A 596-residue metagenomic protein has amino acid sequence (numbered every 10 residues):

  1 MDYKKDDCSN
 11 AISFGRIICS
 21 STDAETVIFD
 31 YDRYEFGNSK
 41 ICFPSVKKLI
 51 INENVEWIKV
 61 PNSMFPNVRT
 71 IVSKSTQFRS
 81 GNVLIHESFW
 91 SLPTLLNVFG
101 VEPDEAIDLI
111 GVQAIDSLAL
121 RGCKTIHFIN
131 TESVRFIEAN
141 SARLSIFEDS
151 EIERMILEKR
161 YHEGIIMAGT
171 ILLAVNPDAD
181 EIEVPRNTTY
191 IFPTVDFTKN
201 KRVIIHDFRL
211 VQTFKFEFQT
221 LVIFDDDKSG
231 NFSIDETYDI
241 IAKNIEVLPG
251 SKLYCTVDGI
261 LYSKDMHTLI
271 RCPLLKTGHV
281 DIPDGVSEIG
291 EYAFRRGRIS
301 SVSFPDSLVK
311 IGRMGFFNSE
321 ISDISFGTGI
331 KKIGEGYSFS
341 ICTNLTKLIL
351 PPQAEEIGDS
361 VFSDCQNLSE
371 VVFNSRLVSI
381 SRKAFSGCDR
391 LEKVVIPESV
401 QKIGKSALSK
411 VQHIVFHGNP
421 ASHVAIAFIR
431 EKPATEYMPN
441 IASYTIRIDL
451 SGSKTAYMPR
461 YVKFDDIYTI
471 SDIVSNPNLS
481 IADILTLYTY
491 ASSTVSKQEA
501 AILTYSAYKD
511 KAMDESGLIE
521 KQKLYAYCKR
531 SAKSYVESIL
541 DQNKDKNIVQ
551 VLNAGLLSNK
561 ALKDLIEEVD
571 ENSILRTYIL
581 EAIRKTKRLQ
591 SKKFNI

Functional and structural regions predicted by a protein language model:
M1-K59, S63-S117, R121-N140, L144-I166 (+11 more regions): Structural signature of tandem-repeat unit edges
T170: Active-site ligand-binding patch in enzyme domains
K544, N572-R576: Ankyrin-repeat interhelical turn/loop motif and analogous interhelical turns in ankyrin-like alpha-helical repeat
E568-V569: Solvent-exposed segments in extracellular or luminal domains encompassing
L580, R584, S591-I596: Long, compositionally biased eukaryotic scaffolding/regulatory segments
